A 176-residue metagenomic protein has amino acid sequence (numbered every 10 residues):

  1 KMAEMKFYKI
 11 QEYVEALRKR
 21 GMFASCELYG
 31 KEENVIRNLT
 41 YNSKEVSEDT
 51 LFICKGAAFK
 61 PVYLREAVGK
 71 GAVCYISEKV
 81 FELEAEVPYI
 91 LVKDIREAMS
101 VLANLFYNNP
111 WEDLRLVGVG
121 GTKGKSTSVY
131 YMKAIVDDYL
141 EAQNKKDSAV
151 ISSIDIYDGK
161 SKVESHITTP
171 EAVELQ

Functional and structural regions predicted by a protein language model:
K1-M2, Q176: Short intrinsically disordered, low-complexity coil segments enriched in acidic
M2-V101: N-terminal leader/targeting and accessory segments in enzymes
A98-Q176: Phosphate-binding loop of NTP-binding sites
